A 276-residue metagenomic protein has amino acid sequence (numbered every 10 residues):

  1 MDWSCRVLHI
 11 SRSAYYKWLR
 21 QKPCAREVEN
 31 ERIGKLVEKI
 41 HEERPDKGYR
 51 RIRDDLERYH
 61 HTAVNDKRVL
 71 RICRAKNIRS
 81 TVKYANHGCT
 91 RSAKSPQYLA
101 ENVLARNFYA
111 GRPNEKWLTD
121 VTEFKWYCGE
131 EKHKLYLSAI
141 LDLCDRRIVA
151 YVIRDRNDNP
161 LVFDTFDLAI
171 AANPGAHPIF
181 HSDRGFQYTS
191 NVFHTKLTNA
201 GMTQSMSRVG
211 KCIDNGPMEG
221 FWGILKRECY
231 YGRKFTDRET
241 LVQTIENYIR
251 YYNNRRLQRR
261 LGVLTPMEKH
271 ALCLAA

Functional and structural regions predicted by a protein language model:
W3, I10-A14, R32, V192 (+4 more regions): Generic alpha-helical secondary structure signal
S4-C5, Y15, V37, I52 (+13 more regions): Mobile genetic element proteins and their domesticated derivatives, centered on retroelements and DNA transposons
C5, R12-R112, K211, T265-L274: Basic, flexible linker segments flanking DNA-binding modules in nucleic acid-interacting mobile-element proteins
P23, N191, T198-M202, I224-A276: C-terminal domain-tail junction helix/linker
V82-G88, F180-R184, T198-P217, R233-T236: RNase H-like polynucleotidyl transferase catalytic core
R106-V149, D155: An active-site-proximal beta-strand-loop segment
H133, V152-G175: Active-site beta-loop-alpha junctions of metal-dependent nucleic acid enzymes, especially the RNase H-like/DDE
D145-Y151, Q204-S207, Y231-G232: Short small-residue beta-strand/loop micro-motif enriched in glycine and branched aliphatics
